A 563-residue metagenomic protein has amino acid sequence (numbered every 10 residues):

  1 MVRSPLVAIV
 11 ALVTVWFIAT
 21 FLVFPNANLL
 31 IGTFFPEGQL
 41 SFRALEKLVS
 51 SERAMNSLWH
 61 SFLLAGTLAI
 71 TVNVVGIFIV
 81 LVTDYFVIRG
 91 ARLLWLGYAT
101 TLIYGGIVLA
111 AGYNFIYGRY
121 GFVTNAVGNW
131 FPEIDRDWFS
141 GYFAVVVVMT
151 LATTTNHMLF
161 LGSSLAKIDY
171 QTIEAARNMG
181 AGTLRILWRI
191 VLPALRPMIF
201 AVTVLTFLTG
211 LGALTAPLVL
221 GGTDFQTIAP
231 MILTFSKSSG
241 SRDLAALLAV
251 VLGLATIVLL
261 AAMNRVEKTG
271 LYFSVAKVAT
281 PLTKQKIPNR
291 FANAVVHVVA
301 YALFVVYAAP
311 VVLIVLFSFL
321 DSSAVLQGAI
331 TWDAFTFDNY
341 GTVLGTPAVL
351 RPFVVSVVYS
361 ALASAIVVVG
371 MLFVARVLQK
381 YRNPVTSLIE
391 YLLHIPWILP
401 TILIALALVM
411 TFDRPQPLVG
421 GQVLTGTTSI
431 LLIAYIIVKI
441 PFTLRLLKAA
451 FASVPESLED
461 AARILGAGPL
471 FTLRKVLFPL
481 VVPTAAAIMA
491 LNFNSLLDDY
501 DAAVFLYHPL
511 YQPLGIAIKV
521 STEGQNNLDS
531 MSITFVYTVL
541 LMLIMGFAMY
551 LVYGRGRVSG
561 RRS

Functional and structural regions predicted by a protein language model:
M1-N28, R92-Y98, G253-A261, K284-L313 (+3 more regions): N-terminal signal-anchor/first transmembrane alpha helix
V2, I88-A91, T155, L159-I173 (+11 more regions): C-terminal transmembrane helix and the adjacent membrane-cytosol boundary/short C-terminal tail of inner/organellar
R3, V7, K47-R53, S140 (+6 more regions): Interhelical loop and adjacent transmembrane-helix boundary motif in polytopic membrane transport permeases
A8, W16-E52, F62, Y120-G121 (+6 more regions): Short membrane-interfacial helix/loop motifs at transmembrane-helix boundaries
L12-F17, I70, G97-T100, T150-L165 (+11 more regions): Transmembrane alpha-helices
F42-E46, M55, G90-L93, A110-T150 (+10 more regions): Membrane-interfacial helix termini and adjacent extracytoplasmic/periplasmic loops of multi-pass transporters
E52-Y85, L96-G97, L252-V258, A262-V266 (+2 more regions): Transmembrane alpha-helix signature in integral membrane proteins
V82-Y113, I173, L187, P197 (+2 more regions): Cytoplasmic-entry segments and transmembrane alpha-helices of multi-pass inner-membrane transporters
